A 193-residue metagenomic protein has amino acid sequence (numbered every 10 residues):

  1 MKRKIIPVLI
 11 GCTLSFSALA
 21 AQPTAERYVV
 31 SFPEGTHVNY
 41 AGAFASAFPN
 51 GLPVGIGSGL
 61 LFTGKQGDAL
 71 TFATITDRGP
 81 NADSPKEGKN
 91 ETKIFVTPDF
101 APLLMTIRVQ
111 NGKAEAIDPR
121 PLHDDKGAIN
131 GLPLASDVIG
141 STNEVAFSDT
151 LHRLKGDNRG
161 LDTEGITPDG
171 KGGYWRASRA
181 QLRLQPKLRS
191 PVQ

Functional and structural regions predicted by a protein language model:
M1-A21: Gram-negative bacterial Sec-dependent N-terminal signal peptides
A21-Q193: Sequence/structural signature of beta-propeller domains
